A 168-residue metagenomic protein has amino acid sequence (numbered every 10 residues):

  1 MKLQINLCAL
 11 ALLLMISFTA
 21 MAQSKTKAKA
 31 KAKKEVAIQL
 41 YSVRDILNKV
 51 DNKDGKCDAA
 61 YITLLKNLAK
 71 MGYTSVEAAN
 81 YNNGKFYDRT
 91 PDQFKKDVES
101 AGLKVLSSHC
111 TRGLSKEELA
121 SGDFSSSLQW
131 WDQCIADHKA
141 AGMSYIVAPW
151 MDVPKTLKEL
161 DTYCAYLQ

Functional and structural regions predicted by a protein language model:
M1-K29: Bacterial Sec-dependent N-terminal signal peptides
L12, D152-E159: Generic structural signal for short, solvent-exposed loop/turn connectors between secondary structure elements
F18-A141, K158, T162-A165: N-terminal pre-domain/capping segments
H138-K155: Hydrophobic alpha-helical segments and helix pairs
Q168: Histidine/acidic residue-rich metal-binding segments in metalloenzymes
